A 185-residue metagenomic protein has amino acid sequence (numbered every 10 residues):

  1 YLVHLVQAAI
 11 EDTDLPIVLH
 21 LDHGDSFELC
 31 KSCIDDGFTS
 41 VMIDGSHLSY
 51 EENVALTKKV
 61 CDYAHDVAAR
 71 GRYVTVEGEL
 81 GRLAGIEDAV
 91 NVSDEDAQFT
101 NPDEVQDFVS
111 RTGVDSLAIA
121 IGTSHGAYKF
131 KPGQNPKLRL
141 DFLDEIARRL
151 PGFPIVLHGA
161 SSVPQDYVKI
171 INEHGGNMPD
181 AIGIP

Functional and structural regions predicted by a protein language model:
Y1-D14, H23-P154, Q165-D180: Alpha/beta enzyme core
G159-S162, I182: Short acidic/histidine-rich active-site segments
P185: Short, glycine/polar-rich helix-capping loops at beta-to-alpha or helix-loop-helix junctions that flank or form
